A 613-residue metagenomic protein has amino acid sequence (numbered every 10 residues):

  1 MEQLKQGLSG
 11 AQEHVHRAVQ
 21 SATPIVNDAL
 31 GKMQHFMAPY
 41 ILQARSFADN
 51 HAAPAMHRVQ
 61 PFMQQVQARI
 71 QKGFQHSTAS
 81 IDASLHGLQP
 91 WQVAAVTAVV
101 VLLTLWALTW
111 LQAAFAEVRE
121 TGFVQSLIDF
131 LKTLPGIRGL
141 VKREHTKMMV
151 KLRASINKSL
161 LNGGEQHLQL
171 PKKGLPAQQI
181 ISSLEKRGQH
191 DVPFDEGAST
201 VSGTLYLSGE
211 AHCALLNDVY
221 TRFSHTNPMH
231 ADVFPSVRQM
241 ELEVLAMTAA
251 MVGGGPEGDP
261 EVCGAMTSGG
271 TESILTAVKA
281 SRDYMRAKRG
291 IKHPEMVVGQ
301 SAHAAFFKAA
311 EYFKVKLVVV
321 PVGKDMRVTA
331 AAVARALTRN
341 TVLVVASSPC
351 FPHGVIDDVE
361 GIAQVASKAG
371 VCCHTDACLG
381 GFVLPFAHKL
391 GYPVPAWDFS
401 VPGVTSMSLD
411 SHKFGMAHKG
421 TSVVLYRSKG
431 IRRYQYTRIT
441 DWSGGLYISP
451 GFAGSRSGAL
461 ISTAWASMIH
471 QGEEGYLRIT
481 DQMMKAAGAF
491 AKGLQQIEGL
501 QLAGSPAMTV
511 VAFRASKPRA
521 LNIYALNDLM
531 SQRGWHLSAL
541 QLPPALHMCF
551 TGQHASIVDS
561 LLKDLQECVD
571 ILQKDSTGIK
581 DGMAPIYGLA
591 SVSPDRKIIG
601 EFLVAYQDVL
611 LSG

Functional and structural regions predicted by a protein language model:
E2-R238, L242-A246, A250, G255-E257 (+4 more regions): Non-catalytic terminal extensions of PLP-dependent enzymes
S236-V237, G264-T271, V298-Q300, G504 (+1 more regions): Active-site nucleophile and cofactor-binding loops and adjacent substrate-binding regions of central metabolic enzymes
E241, L245-A246, P260-I291, A305-A309: Conserved beta-loop-alpha segment that forms the PLP phosphate-binding cup at the N-terminus of a helix
D259-E261, A503-V510, Q541-A545: Short Gly/Ser/Thr- and Asp/Glu-enriched loop/turn motifs at secondary-structure junctions
R286-V342: PLP-dependent aminotransferase-like
V328-T375: Active-site phosphate-binding strand-loop segment of PLP-dependent enzymes
A369, H374, F386-T509, F513-R519 (+3 more regions): Active-site C-terminal subdomain of aminotransferase-like
